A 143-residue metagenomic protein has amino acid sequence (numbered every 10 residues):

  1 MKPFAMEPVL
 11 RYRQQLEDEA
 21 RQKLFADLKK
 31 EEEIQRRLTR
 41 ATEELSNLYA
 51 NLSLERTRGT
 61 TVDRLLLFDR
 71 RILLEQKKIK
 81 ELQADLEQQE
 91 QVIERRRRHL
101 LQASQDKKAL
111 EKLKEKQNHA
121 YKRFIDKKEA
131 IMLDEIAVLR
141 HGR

Functional and structural regions predicted by a protein language model:
M1-R143: Charge-rich amphipathic alpha-helical interaction elements
